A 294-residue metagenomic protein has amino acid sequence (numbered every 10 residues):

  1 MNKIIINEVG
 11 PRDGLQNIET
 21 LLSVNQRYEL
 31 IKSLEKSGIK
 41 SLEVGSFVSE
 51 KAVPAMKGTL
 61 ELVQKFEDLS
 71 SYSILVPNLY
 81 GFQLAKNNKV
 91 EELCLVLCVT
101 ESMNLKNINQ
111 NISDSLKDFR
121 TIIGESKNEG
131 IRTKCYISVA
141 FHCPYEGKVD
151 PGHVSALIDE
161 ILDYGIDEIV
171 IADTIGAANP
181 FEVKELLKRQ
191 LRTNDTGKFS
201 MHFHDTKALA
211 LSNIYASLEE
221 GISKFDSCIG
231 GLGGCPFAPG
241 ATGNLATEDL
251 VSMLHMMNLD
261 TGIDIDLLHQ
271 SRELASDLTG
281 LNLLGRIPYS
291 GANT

Functional and structural regions predicted by a protein language model:
M1-T294: Catalytic cores and adjacent flexible loops of soluble metabolic enzymes that perform enolate/carbanion chemistry on
